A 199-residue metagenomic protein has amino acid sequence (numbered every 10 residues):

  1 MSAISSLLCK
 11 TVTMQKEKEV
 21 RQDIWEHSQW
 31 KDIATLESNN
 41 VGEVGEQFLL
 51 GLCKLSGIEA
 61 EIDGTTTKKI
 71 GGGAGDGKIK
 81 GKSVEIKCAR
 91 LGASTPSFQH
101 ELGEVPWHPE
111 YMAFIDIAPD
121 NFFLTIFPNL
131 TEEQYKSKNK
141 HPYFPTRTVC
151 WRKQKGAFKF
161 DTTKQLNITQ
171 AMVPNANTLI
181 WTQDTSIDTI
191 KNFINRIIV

Functional and structural regions predicted by a protein language model:
M1-K82, K87-V199: Nucleic-acid endonuclease domains
